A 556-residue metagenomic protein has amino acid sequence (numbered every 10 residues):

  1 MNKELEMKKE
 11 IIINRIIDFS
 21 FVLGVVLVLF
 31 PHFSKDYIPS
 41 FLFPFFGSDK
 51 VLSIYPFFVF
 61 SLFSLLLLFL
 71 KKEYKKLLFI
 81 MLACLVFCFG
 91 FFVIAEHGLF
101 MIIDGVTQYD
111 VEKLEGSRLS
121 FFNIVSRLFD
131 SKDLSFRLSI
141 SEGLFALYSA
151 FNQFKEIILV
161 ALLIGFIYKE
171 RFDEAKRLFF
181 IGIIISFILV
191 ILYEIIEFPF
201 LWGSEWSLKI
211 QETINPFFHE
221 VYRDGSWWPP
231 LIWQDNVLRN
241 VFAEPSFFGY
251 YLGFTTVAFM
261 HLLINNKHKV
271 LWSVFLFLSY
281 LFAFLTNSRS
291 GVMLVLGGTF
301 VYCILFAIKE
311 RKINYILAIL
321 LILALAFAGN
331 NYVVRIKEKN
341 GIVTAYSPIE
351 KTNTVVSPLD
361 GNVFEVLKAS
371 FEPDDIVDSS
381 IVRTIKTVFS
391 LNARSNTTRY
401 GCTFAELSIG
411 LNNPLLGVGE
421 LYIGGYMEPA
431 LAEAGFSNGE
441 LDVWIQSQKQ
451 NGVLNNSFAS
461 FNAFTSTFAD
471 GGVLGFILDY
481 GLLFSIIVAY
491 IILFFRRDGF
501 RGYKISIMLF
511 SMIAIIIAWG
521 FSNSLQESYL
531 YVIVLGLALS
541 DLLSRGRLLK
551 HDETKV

Functional and structural regions predicted by a protein language model:
N2-T107, L530-L537, L542: N-terminal signal-anchor transmembrane segment
F19-L27, V270-L278, N314-A318, L454-N462 (+2 more regions): Loop-to-helix entry and N-terminal half of a specific, functionally important transmembrane alpha helix in multi-pass
L23, F60-L65, T299-F300, N314-L317 (+2 more regions): Transmembrane alpha-helices of multi-pass inner-membrane enzymes
K35, K50, E96-H97, Y148-N152 (+6 more regions): Helix-loop-helix junctions and helix-breaking kinks within/between transmembrane helices of multi-pass membrane
K50-F58, Q108-I167, L178-I181: Aromatic-anchored transmembrane helix interface
H97, F198-L201, F306-L391, S408-N412: A membrane-periplasm/extracellular boundary helix in multi-pass inner-membrane enzymes that assemble envelope glycans
F154-L163, R177-D235, R239-K309, I513 (+1 more regions): Alpha-helical transmembrane segments of multi-pass inner-membrane proteins
F389-N412, L416-L474: Long extracytoplasmic/lumenal interhelical loops at the membrane interface of multi-pass membrane proteins
